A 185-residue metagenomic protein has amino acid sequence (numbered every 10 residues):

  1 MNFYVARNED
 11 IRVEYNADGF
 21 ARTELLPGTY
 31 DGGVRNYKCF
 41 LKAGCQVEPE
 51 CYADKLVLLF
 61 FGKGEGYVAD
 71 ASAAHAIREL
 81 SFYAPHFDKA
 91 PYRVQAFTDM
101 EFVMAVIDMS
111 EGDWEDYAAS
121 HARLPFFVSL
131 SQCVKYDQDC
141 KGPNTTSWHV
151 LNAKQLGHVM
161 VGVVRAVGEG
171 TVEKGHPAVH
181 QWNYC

Functional and structural regions predicted by a protein language model:
M1-G33, D108-V172: A short, N-terminal "cap"/entry segment at the start of jelly-roll beta-barrel domains of the cupin/DSBH fold
G28, G32, V47-E48, L59 (+4 more regions): Fe(II)/2-oxoglutarate oxygenase catalytic core
Y37-F40, G162: Short amphipathic
L41-E50: Regulatory nucleotide-sensing modules
P49-A71, G175-C185: Glycine- and acidic-residue-biased ligand/ion/polar-headgroup-sensing regions
A69, P91-Q95, R165-V172, Y184-C185: Long compositionally biased, domain-poor regions of proteins
D70-P91: Short acidic-glycine-tyrosine-enriched beta hairpin
A84, F97-D116, N183: A short hydrophobic beta-strand segment most commonly corresponding to one strand of the jelly-roll/cupin
